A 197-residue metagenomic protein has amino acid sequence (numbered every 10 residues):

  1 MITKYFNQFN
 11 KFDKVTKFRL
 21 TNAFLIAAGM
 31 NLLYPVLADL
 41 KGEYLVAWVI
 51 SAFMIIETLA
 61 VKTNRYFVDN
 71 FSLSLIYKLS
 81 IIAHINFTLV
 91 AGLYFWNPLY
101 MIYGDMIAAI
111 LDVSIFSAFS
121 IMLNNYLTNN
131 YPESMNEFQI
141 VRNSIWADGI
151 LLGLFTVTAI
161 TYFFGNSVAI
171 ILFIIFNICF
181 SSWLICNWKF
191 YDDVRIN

Functional and structural regions predicted by a protein language model:
Q8-M54: Helix-loop boundary and gating motifs at the non-cytosolic
D39, L151-F173: Transmembrane alpha-helix termini and helix-breaking/packing motifs in multi-pass membrane transporters
A60-L73: Helix-to-loop junctions at the C-terminal end of transmembrane segments in multipass secondary transporters
I82-N97: C-terminal ends and interior cores of transmembrane alpha-helices in multi-pass membrane transporters/permeases
L99-F116: Hydrophobic core of transmembrane alpha-helices in multi-pass small-molecule transporters, especially MFS/SLC-type
S114-Y131: Intracellular juxtamembrane helix-capping segments at the cytosolic ends of symmetry-related transmembrane helices
Y131-I145: Loop-to-transmembrane helix entry/capping segments in MFS-fold secondary transporters and related SLC/MFSD carriers
I174-I196: Multi-pass alpha-helical transporter architecture, strongest for 12-TM Major Facilitator/SLC carriers used
